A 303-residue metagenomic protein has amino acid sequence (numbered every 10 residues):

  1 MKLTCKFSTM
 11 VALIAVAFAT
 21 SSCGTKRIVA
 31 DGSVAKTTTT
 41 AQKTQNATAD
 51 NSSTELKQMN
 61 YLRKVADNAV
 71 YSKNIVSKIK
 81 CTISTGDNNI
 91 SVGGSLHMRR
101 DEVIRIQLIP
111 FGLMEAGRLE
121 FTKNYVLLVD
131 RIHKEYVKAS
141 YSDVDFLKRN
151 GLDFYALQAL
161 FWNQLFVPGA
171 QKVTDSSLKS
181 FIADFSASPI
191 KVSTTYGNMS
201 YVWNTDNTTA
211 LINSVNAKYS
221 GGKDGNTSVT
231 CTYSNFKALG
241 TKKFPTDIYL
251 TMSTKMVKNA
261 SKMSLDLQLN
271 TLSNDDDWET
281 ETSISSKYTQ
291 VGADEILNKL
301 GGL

Functional and structural regions predicted by a protein language model:
M1-M10: Bacterial N-terminal signal peptides that target proteins for export
C5, T25-V29, V173-T289: Gly/Pro-enriched, hydrophobic low-complexity segments that function as extracytoplasmic propeptides/linkers
A19-S22: C-terminal motif of bacterial Sec signal peptides marking the signal peptidase cleavage site
G24-N88, A293-L303: N-terminal leader/targeting segments and the immediate start of mature chains
M59-Y61, R131-S200: Flexible, processing/modification-adjacent segments and terminal tails in exported/periplasmic/extracellular proteins
D67-I75, G86-I90, H97-R99, T208 (+1 more regions): Edge/loop elements at the starts and ends of beta-strands within beta-rich repeat scaffolds
C81-T85, P110-G112, M252: Transmembrane beta-strands of outer-membrane beta-barrel pores
V103-Y155, A159, Q290-A293, N298: An acidic-aromatic
